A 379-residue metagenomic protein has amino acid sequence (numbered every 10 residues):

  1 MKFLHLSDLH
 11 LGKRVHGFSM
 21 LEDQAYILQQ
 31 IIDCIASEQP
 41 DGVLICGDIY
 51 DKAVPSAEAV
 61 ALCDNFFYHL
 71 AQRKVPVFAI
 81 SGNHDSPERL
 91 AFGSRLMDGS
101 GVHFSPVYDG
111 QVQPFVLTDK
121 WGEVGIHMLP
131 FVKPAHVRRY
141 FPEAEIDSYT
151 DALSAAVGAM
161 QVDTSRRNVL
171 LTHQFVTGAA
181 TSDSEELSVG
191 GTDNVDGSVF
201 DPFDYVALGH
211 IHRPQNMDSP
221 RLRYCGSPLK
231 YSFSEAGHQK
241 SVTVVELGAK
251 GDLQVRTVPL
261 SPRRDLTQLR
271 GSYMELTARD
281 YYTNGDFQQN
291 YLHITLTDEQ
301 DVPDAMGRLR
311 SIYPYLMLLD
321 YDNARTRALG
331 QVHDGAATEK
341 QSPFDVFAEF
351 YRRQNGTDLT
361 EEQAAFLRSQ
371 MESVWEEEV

Functional and structural regions predicted by a protein language model:
M1-Y68, Q72, A364, S369-S373 (+1 more regions): N-terminal active-site segment of His-dependent metallophosphoesterases
L4, L44, F78, S105 (+7 more regions): Hydrophobic/aromatic beta-strand patches that form the interior of the parallel beta-sheet core in alpha/beta enzyme
D8, L28, V43, D48 (+8 more regions): Divalent metal-coordination and catalytic microenvironments
S37, G42, L247-V379: Accessory, non-catalytic peripheral segments of nucleic-acid enzymes
P55, S81-D218: His/Asp/Glu-rich metal-coordinating catalytic cores of metallo-dependent phosphodiesterases/hydrolases acting on
L62-K74, N194-F203: Catalytic-core regions built around general acid/base machinery
Q72-V77, R166: A short helix->loop->beta-strand "cap" motif at the edges of active sites that frequently abuts
V112-K120, V124, L129, L222-Q288: Binuclear metal-dependent phosphoesterase catalytic core
